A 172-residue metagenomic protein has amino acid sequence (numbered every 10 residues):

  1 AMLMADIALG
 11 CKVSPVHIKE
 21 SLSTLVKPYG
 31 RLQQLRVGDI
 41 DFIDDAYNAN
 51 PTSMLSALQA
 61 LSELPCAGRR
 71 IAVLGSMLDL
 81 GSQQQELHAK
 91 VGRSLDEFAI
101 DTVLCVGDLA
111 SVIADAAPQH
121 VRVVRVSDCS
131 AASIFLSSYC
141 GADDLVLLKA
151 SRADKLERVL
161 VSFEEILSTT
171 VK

Functional and structural regions predicted by a protein language model:
L3-K172: ATP-dependent carboxylate-amine ligase
